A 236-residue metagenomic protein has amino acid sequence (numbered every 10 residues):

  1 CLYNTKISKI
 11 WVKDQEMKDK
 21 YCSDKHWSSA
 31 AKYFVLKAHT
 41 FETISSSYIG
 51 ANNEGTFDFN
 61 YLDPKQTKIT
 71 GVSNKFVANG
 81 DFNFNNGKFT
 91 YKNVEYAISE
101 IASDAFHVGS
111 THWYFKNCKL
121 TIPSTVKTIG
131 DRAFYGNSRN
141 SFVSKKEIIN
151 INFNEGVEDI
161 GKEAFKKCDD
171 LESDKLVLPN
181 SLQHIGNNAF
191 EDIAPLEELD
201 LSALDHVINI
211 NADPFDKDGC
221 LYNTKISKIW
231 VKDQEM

Functional and structural regions predicted by a protein language model:
C1, S103-D104, G130-Y135, G161-K166 (+2 more regions): Consensus positions within tandem repeat domains that build extended binding/scaffold surfaces
L2-Y3, C22-S28, A212-L221: A structural signal for leucine-rich repeat
T5-E16, L36-H39, L62-T67, V77-E100 (+5 more regions): Structural signature of tandem-repeat unit edges
K9-E54: Extracellular/surface-exposed low-complexity segments
F41-K75: Short beta-strand/loop segment at the start of cytosolic alpha/beta domains
I44-S47, I69-V72, F134-N140, G186-N187 (+1 more regions): Intrinsically disordered, low-complexity boundary segments flanking structured domains
S73, A105-S110, D218-C220: Acidic, Ser/Thr
